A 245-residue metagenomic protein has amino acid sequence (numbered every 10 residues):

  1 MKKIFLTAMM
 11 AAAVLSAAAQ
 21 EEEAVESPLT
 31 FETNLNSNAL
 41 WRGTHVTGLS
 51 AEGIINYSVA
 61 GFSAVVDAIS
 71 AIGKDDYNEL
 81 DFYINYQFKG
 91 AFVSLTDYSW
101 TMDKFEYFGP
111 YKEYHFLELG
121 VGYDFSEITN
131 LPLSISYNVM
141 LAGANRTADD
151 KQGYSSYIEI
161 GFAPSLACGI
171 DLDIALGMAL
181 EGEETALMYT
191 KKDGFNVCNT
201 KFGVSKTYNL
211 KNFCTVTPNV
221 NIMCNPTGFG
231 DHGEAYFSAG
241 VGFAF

Functional and structural regions predicted by a protein language model:
M1-T30: Cleavable N-terminal export/targeting peptides
Q20-I72: Short glycine/proline- and aromatic-enriched beta-strand/turn motifs that initiate or cap beta-hairpins
Q20-P28, G61, G90, S94 (+4 more regions): Short loop/turn motifs that connect adjacent beta-strands in outer-membrane beta-barrel proteins
S27, T47-A51, S58, D76-L80 (+4 more regions): Residues that define the transmembrane beta-barrel architecture of outer-membrane proteins
F31-T33, I55, A64-V66, I84 (+8 more regions): Membrane-embedded beta-strand positions of outer-membrane beta-barrel proteins
L35-W41, V59-G61, A68-I72, F88-G90 (+8 more regions): Transmembrane beta-strands of outer-membrane beta-barrel pores
K112-L187, T200: Detector for outer-membrane/organellar transmembrane beta-barrel domains, recognizing the amphipathic beta-strand
F202, Y208, H232-F245: Outer-membrane beta-barrel "beta-signal"
